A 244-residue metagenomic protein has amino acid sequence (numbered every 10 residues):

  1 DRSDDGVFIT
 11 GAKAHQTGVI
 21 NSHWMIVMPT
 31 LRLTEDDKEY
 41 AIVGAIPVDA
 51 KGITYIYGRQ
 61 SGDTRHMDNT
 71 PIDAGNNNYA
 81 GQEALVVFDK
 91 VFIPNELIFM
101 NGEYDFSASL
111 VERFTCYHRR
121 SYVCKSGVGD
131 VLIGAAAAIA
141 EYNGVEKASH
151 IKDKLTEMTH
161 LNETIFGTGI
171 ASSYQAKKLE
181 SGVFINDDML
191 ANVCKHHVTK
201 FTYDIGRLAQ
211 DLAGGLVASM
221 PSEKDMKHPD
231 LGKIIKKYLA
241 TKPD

Functional and structural regions predicted by a protein language model:
D1-F8: Gly/Pro-rich turn-and-neighbor structural signature
D4, K13-Q16, R32, I72-N76: Generic recognition of flexible, low-complexity loop/linker segments
D5, H23-M25, Y40-G44, Q82-D89: Structural beta-strand/beta-sheet cores of well-ordered domains, especially the beta-sheet scaffolds that support
A12, Q16-M67: A short core secondary-structure module
Y55-Y57, L97-N101, Q210: Short conserved micro-motifs at the rims of enzyme active sites and ligand-binding pockets
N69-N162: Glycine-rich beta->alpha junctions and the first turn(s) of the following alpha-helix
V128-D204: Long, well-ordered mid-to-C-terminal structural blocks that present hydrophobic/aromatic surfaces
M189-D244: Alpha-helix capping/hinge segments and adjacent helical runs
